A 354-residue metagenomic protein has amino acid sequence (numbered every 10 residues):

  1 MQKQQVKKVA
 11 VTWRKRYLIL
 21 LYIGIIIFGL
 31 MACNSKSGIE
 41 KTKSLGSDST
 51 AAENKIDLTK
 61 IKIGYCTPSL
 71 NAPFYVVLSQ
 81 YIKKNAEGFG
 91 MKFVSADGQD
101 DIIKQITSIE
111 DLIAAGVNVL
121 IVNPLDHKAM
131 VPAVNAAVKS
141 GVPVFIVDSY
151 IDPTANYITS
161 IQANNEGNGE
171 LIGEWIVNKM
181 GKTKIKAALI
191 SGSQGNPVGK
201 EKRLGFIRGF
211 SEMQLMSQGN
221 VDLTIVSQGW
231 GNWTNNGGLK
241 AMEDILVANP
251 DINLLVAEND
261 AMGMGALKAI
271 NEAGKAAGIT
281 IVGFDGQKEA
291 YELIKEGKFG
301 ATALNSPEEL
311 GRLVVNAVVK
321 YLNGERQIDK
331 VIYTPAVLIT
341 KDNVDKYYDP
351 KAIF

Functional and structural regions predicted by a protein language model:
Q2-K3, A10-W13, Y17, A32-F354: A residue-level marker of the well-folded mature domains of exported/periplasmic proteins
L20-G29: Bacterial N-terminal signal peptides
